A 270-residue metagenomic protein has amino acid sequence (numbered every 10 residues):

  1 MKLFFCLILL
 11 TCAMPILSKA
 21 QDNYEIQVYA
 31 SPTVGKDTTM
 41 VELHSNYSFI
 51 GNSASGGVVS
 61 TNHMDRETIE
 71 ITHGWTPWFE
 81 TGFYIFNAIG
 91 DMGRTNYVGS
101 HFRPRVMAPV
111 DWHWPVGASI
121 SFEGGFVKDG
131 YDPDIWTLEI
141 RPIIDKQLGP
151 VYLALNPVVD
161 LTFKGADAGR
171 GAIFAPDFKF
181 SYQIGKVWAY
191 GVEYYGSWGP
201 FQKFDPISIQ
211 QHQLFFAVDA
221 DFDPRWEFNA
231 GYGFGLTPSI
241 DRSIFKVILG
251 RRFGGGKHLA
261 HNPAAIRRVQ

Functional and structural regions predicted by a protein language model:
F4-M14: Sec-dependent N-terminal signal peptides
A20-Q270: Transmembrane beta-barrel domains of Gram-negative outer membranes and organellar outer membranes
